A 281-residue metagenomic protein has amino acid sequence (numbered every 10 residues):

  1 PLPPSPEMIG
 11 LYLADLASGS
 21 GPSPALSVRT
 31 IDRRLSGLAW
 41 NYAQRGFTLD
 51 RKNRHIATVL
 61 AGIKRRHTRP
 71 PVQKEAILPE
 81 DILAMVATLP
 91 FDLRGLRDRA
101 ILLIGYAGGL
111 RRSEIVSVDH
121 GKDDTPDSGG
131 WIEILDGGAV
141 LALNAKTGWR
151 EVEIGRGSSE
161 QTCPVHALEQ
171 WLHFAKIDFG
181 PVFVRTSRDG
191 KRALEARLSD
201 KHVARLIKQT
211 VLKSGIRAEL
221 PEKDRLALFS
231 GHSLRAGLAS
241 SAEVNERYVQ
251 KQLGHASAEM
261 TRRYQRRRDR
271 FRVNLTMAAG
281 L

Functional and structural regions predicted by a protein language model:
P1-P71, T88-F91: N-terminal core-binding DNA-recognition domain of tyrosine recombinases/integrases
L38, M85, I101, G109 (+7 more regions): Mobile genetic element proteins and their domesticated derivatives, centered on retroelements and DNA transposons
D81-R112, V116, P164: Basic, Lys/Arg- and aromatic-enriched nucleic-acid-binding interface segment
I82, R97-R99, D200, A204 (+1 more regions): Short, leucine-enriched amphipathic alpha-helices that occur as contiguous helical runs
L103, S233-A256: C-terminal catalytic core of tyrosine-transesterase DNA break-rejoin enzymes
S117-V165, E169-H173: Conserved tyrosine-mediated DNA breakage-rejoining catalytic core shared by Y-recombinases
G157-D224: Active-site/catalytic core of tyrosine-dependent DNA strand-transfer enzymes
E246, L253-A279: Catalytic-site neighborhood detector that most strongly recognizes the C-terminal catalytic loop/helix of tyrosine
